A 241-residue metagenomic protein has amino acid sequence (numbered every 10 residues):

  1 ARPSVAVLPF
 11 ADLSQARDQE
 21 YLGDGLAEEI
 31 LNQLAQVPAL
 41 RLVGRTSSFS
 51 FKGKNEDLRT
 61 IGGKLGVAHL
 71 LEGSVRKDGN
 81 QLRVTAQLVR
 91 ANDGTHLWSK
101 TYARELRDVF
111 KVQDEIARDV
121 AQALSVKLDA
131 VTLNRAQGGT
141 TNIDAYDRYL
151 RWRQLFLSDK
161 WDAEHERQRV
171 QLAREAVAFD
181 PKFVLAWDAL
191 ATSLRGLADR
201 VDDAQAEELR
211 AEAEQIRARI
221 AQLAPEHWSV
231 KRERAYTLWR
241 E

Functional and structural regions predicted by a protein language model:
A1-E241: Acidic, proline/glycine-rich low-complexity intrinsically disordered segments
